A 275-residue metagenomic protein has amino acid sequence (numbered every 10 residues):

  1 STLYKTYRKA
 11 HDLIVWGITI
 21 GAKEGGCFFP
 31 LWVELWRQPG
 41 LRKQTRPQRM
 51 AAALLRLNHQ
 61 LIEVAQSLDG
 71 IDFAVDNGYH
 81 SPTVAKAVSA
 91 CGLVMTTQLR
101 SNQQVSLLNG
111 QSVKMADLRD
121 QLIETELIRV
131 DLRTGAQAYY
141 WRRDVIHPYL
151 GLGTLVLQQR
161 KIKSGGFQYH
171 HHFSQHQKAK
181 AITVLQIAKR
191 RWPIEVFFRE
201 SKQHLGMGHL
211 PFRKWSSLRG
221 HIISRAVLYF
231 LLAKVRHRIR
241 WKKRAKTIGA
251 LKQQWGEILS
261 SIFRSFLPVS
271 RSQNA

Functional and structural regions predicted by a protein language model:
S1-G26, A136-R142: Active-site-proximal, Lys/Arg-enriched surface segment that forms a nucleic-acid-binding/basic interface patch
K23-A275: Single, function-defining residue in the core of a domain
